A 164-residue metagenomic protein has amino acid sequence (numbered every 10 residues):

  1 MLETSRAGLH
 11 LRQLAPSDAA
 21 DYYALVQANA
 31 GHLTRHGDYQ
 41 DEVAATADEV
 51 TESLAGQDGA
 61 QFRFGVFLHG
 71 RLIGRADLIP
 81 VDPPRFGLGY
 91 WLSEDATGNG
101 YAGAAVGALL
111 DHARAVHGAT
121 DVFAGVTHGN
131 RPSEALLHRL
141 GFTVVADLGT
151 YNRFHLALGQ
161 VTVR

Functional and structural regions predicted by a protein language model:
M1-D21, L25-R35, R63-R164: Acyl-donor (CoA/ACP) binding surface of acyl/acetyltransferases
G31-L54: Conserved GNAT-fold acetyl-CoA-binding loop/helix
E52-G65: A short helix-loop-beta-strand connector motif used in the catalytic cores of GNAT acetyltransferases and, in some
